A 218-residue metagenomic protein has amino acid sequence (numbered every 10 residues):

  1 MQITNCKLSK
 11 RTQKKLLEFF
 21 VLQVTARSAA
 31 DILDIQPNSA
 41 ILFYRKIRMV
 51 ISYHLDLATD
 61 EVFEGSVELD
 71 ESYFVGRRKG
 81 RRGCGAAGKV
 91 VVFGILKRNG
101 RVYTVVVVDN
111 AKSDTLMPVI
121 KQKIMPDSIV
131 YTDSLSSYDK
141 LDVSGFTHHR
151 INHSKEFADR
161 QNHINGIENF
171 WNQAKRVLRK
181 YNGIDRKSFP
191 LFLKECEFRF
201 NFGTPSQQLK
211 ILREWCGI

Functional and structural regions predicted by a protein language model:
M1-I218: Residue-level recognition of single "structural anchor" positions that define or cap local secondary structure
